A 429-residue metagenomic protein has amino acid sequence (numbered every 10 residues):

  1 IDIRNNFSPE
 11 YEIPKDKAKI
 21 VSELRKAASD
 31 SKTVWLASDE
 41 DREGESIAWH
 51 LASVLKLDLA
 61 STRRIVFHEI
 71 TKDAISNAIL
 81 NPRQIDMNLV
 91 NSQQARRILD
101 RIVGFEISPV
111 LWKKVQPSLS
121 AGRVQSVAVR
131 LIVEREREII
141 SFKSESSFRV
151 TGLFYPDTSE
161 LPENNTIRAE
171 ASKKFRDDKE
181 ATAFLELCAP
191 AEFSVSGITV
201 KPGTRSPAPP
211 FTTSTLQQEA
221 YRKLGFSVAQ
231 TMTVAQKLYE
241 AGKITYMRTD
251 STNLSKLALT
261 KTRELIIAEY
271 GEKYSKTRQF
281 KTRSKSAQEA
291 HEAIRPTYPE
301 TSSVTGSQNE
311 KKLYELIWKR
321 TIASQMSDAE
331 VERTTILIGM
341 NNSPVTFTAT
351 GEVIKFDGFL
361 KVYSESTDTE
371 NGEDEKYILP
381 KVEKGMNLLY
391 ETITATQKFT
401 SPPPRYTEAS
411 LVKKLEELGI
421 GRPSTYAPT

Functional and structural regions predicted by a protein language model:
I1-I13, A121-Q236, G271-K276, T305-T425: Long, highly charged, low-complexity internal segments
I1-R97, E106, P402: Intrinsically disordered, low-complexity regulatory segments
E23, W49, I70-F154, G197-T204: C-terminal or mid-to-C-terminal helical accessory/interaction module adjacent to the motor/catalytic core
D39-E40, Q116-S120, V200-P209, E219-L224 (+2 more regions): Conserved short loop/turn motifs at secondary-structure junctions
E40-G44, H68-D73, F154-S159, D250-L254 (+2 more regions): Conserved nucleotide-binding/hydrolysis micro-motifs of P-loop NTPases
V54-L59, E106-V110, E192, Y239-R248 (+5 more regions): A generic secondary-structure signal for well-formed alpha-helical elements
A95-I107, V124, G152-P156, G203-T215 (+3 more regions): Core structural elements
F226-Q288: Extended, well-ordered alpha-helical scaffold/bundle regions in very large, multi-domain proteins
